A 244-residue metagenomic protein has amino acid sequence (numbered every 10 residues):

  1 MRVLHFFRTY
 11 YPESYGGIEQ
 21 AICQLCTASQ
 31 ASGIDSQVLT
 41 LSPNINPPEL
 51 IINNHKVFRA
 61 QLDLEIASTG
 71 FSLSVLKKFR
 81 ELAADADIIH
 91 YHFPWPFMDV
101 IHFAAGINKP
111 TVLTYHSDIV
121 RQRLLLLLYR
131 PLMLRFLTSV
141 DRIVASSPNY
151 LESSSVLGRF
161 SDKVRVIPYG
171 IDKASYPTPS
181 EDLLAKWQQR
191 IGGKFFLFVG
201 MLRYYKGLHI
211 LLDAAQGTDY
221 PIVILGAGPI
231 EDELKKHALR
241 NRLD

Functional and structural regions predicted by a protein language model:
F6, S146, I167, F198-G200 (+2 more regions): Short hydrophobic "strand-cap" motifs at the C-terminus of beta-strands
F6-Y15, A21-G70: N-terminal strand-loop element at the rim of the active site of nucleotide-sugar-dependent glycosyltransferases
Q20, K194-G217, P229-D232: A conserved mid-protein helix/loop that constitutes part of the nucleotide-sugar donor-binding site
A67, P96-F97, T111-L126, S139-R142: A short, histidine- and acid-enriched strand-loop-helix "catalytic/donor-clamping" loop that lines the nucleotide-sugar
S74-L76, I88-N108, Y115, V120: An aromatic- and histidine-rich active-site surface loop
T138-T178: A short, active-site helix/loop in glycosyltransferases that binds the activated sugar's phosphate group
P177-I191: A short helix/loop element that forms part of the nucleotide-sugar donor recognition site in Leloir-type
I224, D232-D244: Nucleotide-activated donor-binding/catalytic signature segment of Leloir-type glycosyltransferases, i.e., the conserved
